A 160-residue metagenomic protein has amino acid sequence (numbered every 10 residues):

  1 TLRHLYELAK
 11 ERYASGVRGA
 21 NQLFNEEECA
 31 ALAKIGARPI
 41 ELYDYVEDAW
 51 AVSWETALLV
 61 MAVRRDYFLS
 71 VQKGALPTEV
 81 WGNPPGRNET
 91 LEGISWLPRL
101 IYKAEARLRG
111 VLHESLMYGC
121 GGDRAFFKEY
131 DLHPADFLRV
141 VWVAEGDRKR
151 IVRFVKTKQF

Functional and structural regions predicted by a protein language model:
T1-E114, F160: Polar/charged low-complexity regulatory segments
L112-V155: Amphipathic alpha-helical packing elements
